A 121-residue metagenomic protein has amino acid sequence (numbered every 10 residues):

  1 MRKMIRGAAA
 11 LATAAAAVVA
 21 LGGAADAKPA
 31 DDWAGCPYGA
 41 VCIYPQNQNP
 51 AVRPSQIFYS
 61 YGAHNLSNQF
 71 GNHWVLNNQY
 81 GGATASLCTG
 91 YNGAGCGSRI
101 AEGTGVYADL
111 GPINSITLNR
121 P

Functional and structural regions predicted by a protein language model:
M1-V41: N-terminal prepro-regions of secreted/extracellular proteins
K28-P121: Post-signal peptide N-terminal regions of Sec-secreted extracellular proteins
